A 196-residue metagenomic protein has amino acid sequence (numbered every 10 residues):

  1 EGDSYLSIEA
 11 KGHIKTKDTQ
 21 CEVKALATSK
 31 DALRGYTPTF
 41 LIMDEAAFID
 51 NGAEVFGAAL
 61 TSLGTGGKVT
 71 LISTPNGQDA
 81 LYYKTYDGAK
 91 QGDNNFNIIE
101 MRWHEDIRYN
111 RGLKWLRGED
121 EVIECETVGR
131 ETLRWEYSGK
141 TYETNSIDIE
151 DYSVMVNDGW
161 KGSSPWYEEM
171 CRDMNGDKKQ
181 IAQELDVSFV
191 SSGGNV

Functional and structural regions predicted by a protein language model:
E1-T39: Inter-Walker segment of RecA-like/P-loop motor cores
I42: Generic enzyme active-site microenvironment
E45: Walker B catalytic acidic pair
F48-I49: Residues immediately C-terminal
G52-V196: Non-catalytic, compositionally simple segments
